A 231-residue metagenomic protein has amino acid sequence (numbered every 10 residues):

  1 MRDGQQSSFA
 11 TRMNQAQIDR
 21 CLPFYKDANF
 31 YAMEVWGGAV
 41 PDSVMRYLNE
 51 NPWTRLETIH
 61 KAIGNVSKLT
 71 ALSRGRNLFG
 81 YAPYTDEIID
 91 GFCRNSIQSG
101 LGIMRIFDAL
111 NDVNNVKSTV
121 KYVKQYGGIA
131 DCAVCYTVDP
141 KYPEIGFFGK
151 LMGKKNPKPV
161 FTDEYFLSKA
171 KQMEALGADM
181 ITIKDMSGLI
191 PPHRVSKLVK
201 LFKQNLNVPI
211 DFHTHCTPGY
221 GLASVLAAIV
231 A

Functional and structural regions predicted by a protein language model:
M1-S8, L56, H60-K61: N-terminal amphipathic alpha-helix/helix-capping segment at the start of soluble metabolic enzymes
G4, Y25, I106, I181: Conserved, mostly hydrophobic/aromatic
Q17-A39, R94-I103, L176-G177: Catalytic domains of carbohydrate-active enzymes, especially glycoside hydrolases
L22, C93, V120, A170 (+2 more regions): Generic hydrophobic/aromatic pocket-lining and core-packing "Φ" positions
N29, G100-G102, Y126-G128, G177-D179 (+2 more regions): Glycine-enriched alpha-helix->loop->beta-strand junction motifs that scaffold or abut catalytic
G37-K171, G188-P191: Active-site beta->alpha loop and helix N-cap motifs at the rims of alpha/beta catalytic domains
L167-Q172, L176-T182: Conserved C-terminal portion of the radical SAM core fold that forms the substrate/S-adenosylmethionine-binding
M180, M186-A231: Catalytic alpha/beta core domains of metabolic enzymes, predominantly
